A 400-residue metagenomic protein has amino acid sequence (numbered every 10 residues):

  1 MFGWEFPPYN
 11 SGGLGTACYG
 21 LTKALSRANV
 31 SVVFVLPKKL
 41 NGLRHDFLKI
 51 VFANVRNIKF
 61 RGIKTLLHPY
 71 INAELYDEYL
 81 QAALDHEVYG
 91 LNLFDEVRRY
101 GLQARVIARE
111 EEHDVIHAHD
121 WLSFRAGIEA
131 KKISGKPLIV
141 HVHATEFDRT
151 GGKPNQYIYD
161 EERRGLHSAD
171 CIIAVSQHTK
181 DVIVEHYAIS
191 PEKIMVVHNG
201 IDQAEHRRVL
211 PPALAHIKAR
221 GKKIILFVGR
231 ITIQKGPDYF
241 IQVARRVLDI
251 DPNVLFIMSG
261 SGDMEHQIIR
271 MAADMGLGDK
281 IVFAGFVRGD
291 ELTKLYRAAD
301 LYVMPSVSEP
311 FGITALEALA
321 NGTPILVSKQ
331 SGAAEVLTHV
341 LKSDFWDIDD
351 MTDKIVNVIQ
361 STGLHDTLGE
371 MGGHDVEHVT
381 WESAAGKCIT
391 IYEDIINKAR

Functional and structural regions predicted by a protein language model:
A24, S31-E111: A conserved catalytic-core segment of Leloir-type glycosyltransferases
T150-K153, V184-E185, E192, I201-H216 (+1 more regions): Acidic anion/phosphate-binding donor-loop and adjacent secondary structure in glycosyltransferase catalytic cores
H178, G200: Carbohydrate-associated surface elements
K218-K235, I241-A244, G369: Conserved donor-binding/catalytic core segment of Leloir-type glycosyltransferases
F286-V287, K294-A299: Short alpha-helical donor nucleotide-sugar binding micro-motif in glycosyltransferases
V307: Aromatic "clamp/platform" in nucleotide-sugar-dependent glycosyltransferases that forms part of the donor/acceptor
P324-V327: Short hydrophobic beta-strand element within catalytic cores of glycosyltransferases and related nucleotide-activated
V340-D349, N357-T362: Conserved acidic donor-binding segment of nucleotide-sugar-dependent glycosyltransferases
